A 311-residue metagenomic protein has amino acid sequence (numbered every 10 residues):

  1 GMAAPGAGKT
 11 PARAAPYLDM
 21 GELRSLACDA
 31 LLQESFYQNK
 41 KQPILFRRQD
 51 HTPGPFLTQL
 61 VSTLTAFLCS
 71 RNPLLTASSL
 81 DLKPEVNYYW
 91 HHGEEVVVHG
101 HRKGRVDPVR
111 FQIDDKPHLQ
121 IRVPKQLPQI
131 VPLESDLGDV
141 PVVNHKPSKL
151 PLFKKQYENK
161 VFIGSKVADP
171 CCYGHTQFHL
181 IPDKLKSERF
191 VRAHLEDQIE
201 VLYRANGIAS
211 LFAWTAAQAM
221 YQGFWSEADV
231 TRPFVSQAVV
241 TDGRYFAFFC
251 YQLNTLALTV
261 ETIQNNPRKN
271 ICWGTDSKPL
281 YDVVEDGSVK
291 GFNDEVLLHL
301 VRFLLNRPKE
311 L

Functional and structural regions predicted by a protein language model:
G1-I199, G274, P279-L311: Charge-rich, low-complexity intrinsically disordered linkers/tails that border or connect globular domains
V109, A228-D229: Short, flexible, glycine/charge-rich loop motifs used to bind or transfer phosphoryl groups or to couple energy/partner
I121, F212, V240-T241: Hydrophobic side chains in beta-strands
P124-Q126, T215-A217, G243: Generic structural motif
V131-P132, Q222-G223, C250: A short secondary-structure junction signal
E196-A228: Acidic, metal/cofactor-coordinating or nucleic-acid-engaging core segments within structured domains
D229-N293: Short terminal or interdomain "cap/linker" segment that borders an active site or interface and mediates
